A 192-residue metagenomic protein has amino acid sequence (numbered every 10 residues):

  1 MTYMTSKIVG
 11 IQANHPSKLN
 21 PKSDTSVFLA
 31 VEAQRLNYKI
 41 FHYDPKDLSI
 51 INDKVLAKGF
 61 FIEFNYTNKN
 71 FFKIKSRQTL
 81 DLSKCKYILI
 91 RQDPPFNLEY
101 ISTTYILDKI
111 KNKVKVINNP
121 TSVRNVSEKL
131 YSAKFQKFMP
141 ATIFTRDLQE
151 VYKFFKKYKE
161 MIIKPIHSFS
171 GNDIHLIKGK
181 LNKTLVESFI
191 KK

Functional and structural regions predicted by a protein language model:
Y3-R35, I40-K192: Active-site nucleotide/adenylate-binding loops and adjacent lid/helix of ATP-dependent enzymes
